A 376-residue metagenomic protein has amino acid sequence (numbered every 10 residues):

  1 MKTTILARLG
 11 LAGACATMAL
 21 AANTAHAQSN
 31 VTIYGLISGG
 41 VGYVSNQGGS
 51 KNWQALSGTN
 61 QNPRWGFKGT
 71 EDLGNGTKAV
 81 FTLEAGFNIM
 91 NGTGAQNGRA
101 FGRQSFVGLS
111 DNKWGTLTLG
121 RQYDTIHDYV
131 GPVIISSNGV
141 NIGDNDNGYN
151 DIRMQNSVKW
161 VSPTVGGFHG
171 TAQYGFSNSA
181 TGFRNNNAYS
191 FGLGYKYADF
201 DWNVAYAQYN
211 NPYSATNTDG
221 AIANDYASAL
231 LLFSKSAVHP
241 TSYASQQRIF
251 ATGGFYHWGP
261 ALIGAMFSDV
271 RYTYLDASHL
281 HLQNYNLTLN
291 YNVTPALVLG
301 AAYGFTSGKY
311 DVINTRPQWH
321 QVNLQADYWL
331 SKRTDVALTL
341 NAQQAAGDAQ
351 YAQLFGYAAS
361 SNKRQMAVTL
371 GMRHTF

Functional and structural regions predicted by a protein language model:
L20-A27: Sec/Tat signal peptide C-region and signal peptidase I cleavage site
Q28-G42, W53-S177, N185-Y209: Outer membrane beta-barrel
S29-G35, E71, N75-A79, K113-L117 (+10 more regions): Outer-envelope beta-barrel architecture signal
G39-S45, A85-I89, Y123-T125, Y174-N178 (+7 more regions): Transmembrane beta-strands of outer-membrane beta-barrel pores
K51-T59, A95-R99, G148-N150, A180-N187 (+5 more regions): Replace "Gram-negative outer membrane beta-barrel proteins" with "bacterial and organellar outer membrane beta-barrel
Q61-W65, R103-V107, M154-V158, Y189-F191 (+4 more regions): Hydrophobic, lipid-facing positions within transmembrane beta-strands of outer-membrane proteins
G192-N323: Detector for outer-membrane/organellar transmembrane beta-barrel domains, recognizing the amphipathic beta-strand
Y328-L330, N362-F376: Outer-membrane beta-barrel "beta-signal"
